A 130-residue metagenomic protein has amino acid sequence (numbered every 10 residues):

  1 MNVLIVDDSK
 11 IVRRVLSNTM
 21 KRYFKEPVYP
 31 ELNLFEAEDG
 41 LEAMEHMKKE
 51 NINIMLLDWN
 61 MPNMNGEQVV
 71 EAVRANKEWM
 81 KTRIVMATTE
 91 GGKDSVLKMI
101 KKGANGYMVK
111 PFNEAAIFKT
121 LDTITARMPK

Functional and structural regions predicted by a protein language model:
K10-F35: Two-component/phosphorelay signaling modules centered on CheY-like receiver
E36-E45, G66: Helix N-cap/capping motif at the beta->alpha junctions
E45, E67-M80: Short amphipathic alpha-helix used as the core "switch/output" element in two-component signaling
E50-L56: Active-site beta3 strand of CheY-like receiver
M61: Receiver (REC) domain active-site loop signature in two-component systems and cognate sites in sensor histidine kinases
Q68, G91-G106: Alpha4 helix (beta4-alpha4-beta5 surface) of REC/receiver domains from two-component response regulators
F112-L121: C-terminal output helix
